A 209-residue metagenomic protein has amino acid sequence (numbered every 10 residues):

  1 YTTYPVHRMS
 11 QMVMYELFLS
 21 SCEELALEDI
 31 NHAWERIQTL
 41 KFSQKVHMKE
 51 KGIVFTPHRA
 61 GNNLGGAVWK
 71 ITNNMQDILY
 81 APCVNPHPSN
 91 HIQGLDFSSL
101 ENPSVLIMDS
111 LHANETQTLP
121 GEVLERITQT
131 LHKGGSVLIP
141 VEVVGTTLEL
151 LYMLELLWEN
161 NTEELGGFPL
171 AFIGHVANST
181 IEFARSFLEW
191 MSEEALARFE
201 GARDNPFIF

Functional and structural regions predicted by a protein language model:
Y1-L165, G174, T180, F187-W190: His/Asp/Glu-rich metal-coordinating catalytic cores of metallo-dependent phosphodiesterases/hydrolases acting on
F168-P169: A short alpha-helix-loop-beta-strand transition element characteristic of N-terminal alpha/beta dinucleotide-binding
F172-F209: Metal-dependent DNA phosphodiester-chemistry modules and their immediately adjacent helices/loops in DNA-processing
